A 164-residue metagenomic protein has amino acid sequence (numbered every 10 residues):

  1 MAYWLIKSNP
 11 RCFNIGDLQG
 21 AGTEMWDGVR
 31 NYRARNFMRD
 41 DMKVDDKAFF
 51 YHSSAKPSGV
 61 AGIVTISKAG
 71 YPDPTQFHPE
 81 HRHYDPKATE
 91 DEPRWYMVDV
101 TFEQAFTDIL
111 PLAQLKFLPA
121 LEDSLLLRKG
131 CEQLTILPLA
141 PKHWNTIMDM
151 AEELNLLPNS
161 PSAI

Functional and structural regions predicted by a protein language model:
M1-G16, E24, N31, D73-I164: Contiguous surface segments at macromolecular interaction interfaces
G28-M38: Short alpha-helix capping/helix-loop boundary micro-motifs
R39-K43: Short, well-ordered loop/turn sites that connect or cap secondary structure elements
F49-F50, T65: Hydrophobic beta-strand signal
Y51-S58: Short, charged beta-turn/beta-strand-edge "cap" motif at the junction between a beta-strand and an adjacent loop
H52, K68-Y71: Conserved "cap/hinge" positions at secondary-structure junctions
G59-A69: Short beta-strand-centered aromatic/proline hotspots
